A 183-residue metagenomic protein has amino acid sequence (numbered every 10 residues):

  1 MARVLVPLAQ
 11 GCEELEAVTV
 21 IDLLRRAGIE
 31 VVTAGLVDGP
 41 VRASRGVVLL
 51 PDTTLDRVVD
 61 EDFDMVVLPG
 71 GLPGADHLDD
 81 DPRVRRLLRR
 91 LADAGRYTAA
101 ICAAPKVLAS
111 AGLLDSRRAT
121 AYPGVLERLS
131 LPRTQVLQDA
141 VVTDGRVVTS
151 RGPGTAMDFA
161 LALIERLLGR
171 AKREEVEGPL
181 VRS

Functional and structural regions predicted by a protein language model:
M1-T98, V107-S110, D115-S116, L126-Q138 (+1 more regions): Extended, subdomain-level signal for the structured scaffold at the beginning of enzyme domains
I101-C102: Short, thiol/selenol-centered motifs that function as redox-active sites or metal-ligating centers
A119: Anionic-ligand binding patches
Y122: Catalytic cores of processing enzymes, dominated by hydrolases/peptidases, characterized by acidic/His-rich
T143: Cytochrome P450 catalytic-domain "roof"
